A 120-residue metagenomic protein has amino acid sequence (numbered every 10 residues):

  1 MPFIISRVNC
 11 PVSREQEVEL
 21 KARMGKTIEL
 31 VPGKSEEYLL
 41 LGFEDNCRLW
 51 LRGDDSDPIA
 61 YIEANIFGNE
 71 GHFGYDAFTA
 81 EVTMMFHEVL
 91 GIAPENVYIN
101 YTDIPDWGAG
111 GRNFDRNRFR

Functional and structural regions predicted by a protein language model:
M1-R120: Interaction-mediating elements
